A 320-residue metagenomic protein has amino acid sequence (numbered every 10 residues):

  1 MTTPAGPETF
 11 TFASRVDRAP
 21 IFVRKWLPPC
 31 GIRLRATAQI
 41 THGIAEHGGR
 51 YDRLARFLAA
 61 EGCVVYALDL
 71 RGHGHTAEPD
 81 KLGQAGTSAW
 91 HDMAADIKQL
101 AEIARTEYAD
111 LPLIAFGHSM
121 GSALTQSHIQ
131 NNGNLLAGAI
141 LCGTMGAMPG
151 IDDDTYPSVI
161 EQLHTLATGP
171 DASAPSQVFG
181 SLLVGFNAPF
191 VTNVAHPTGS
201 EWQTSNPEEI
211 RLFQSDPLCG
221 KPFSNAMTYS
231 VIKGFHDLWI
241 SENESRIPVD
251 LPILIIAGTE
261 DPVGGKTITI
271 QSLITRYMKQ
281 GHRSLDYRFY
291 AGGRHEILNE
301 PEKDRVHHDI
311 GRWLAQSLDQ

Functional and structural regions predicted by a protein language model:
M1-C30: N-terminal cap/lid segment of alpha/beta-hydrolase-fold proteins
R35-E46, S119-M120, T259-E260: Active-site glycine-rich loops that stabilize anionic/oxyanionic intermediates across multiple enzyme folds
R50, A55-D80: Conserved alpha/beta-hydrolase
G86-R105: Alpha/beta-hydrolase active-site loop
Y108-S119: Alpha/beta-hydrolase fold nucleophile elbow
T125-L218: Alpha/beta-hydrolase-fold enzymes
I255-A257: Short beta-strand/loop motif that positions the catalytic acidic residue of the alpha/beta-hydrolase fold
M278-Q320: Catalytic active-site module of serine/aspartate enzymes centered on a nucleophile-bearing elbow/loop
